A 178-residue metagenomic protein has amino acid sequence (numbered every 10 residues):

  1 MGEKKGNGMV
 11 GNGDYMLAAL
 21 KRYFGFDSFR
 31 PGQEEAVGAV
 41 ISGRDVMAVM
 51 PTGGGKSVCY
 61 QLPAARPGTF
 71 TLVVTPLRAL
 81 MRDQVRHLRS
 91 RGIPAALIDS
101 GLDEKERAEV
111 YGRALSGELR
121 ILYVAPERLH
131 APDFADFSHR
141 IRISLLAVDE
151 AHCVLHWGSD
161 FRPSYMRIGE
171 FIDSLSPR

Functional and structural regions predicted by a protein language model:
G2-G8, G38, S116-L119: ASCE RecA-like P-loop NTPase motor cores that couple ATP hydrolysis to mechanical translocation on nucleic acids
V10-P51: Conserved pre-motif I regulatory segment
L17, T71-V73, R78-E127, A131: Conserved nucleic-acid-binding Ia/Ib motif block in the N-terminal RecA-like helicase ATPase lobe
V37, Q61, A108-Y111, A135: Short hydrophobic/charged patches on amphipathic alpha-helices used for structural packing and interfaces
S42-A48, T69-T71, E118-R120, R178: Pre-Walker A (Motif I) flank of P-loop NTPase domains
G43-L62, L72-V74: Walker A/P-loop
A64-R66, L88-R89: Conserved short alpha-helical elements in the N-terminal third of ANL/AMP-binding
R120, D133-R178: SF2 helicase catalytic motif II
